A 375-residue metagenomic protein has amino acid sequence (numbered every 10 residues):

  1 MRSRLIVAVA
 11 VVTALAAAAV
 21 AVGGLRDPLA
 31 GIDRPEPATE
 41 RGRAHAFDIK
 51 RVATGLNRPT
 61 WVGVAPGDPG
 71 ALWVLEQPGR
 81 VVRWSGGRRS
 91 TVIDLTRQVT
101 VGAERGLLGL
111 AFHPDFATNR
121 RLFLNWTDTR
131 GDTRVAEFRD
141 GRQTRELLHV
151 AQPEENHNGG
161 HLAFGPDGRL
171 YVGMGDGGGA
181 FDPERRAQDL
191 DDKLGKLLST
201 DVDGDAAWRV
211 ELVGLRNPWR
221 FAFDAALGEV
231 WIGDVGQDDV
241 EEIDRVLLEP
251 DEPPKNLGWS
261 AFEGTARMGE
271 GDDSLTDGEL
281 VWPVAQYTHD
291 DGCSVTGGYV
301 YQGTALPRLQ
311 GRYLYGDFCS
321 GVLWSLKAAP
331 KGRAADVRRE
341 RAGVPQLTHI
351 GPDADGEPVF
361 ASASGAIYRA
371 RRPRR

Functional and structural regions predicted by a protein language model:
R2-G24: Secretory targeting and sorting signals
G24-F181, R220-F223, L227-V240, D291-A329 (+1 more regions): Acidic, Gly/Ser/Thr-rich repeat motifs that build Ca2+-stabilized beta-propeller blades
S90-R105, T144-G159, K193, L198-E211 (+1 more regions): Surface-exposed loop and turn segments in beta-propeller and other repeat-based domains that flank or scaffold
V135-G141, R186-V202, V246-L247: Beta-propeller blade signature
R185-K193, V210-N217, A222, V235: Short, contiguous, pocket-lining structural segments that sit at or immediately flank catalytic/ligand-binding sites
P254: P-loop/Walker A NTP-binding region and its immediately flanking N-terminal helices in P-loop NTPase folds
G332-A354: Conserved blade-ending motifs and adjacent loop-strand segments that build the rim/top face of beta-propeller domains
